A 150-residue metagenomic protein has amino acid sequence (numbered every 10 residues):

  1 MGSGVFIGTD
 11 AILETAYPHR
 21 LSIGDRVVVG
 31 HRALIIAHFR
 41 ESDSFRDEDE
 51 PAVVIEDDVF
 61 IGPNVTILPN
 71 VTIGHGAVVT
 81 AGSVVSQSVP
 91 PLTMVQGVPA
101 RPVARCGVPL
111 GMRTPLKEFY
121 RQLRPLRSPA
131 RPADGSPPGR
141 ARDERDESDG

Functional and structural regions predicted by a protein language model:
M1, F6-I73, V98-P99, R105-R113: Flexible, glycine/small-residue-enriched loop-and-beta-strand segment within the central core of proteins
R26, V71, G76, T93 (+1 more regions): Terminal amphipathic alpha-helical/low-complexity segments used for targeting or macromolecular assembly
F60, T80, V95: Short glycine/serine/threonine-biased micro-segments
V78-T80, V84: A generic "structured core" feature
